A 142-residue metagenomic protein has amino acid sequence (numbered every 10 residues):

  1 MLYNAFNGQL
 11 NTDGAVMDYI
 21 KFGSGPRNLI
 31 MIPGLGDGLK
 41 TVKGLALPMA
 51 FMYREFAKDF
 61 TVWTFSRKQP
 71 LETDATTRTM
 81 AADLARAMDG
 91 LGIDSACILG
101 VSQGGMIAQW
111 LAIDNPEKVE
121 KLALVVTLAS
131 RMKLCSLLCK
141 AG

Functional and structural regions predicted by a protein language model:
M1-N7: An N-terminal hydrophobic leader/cap segment in hydrolases
G8-L71: Conserved HGGG/HGGXW glycine-rich cap/lid loop of the alpha/beta-hydrolase fold
F56, L111-N115: Aromatic pocket-lining residues of Rossmann-like dinucleotide-binding sites
T79-C97: Conserved acidic catalytic loop of the alpha/beta-hydrolase fold
I98-G100, V125: Short beta-strand immediately N-terminal to the catalytic nucleophile in serine-hydrolase-like folds
G100-G104, A108: Gly/Ala-rich beta-loop-alpha elbow adjacent to hydrolase catalytic centers
M106, I113, V119-G142: Flexible "cap/lid" loop of the alpha/beta hydrolase fold
